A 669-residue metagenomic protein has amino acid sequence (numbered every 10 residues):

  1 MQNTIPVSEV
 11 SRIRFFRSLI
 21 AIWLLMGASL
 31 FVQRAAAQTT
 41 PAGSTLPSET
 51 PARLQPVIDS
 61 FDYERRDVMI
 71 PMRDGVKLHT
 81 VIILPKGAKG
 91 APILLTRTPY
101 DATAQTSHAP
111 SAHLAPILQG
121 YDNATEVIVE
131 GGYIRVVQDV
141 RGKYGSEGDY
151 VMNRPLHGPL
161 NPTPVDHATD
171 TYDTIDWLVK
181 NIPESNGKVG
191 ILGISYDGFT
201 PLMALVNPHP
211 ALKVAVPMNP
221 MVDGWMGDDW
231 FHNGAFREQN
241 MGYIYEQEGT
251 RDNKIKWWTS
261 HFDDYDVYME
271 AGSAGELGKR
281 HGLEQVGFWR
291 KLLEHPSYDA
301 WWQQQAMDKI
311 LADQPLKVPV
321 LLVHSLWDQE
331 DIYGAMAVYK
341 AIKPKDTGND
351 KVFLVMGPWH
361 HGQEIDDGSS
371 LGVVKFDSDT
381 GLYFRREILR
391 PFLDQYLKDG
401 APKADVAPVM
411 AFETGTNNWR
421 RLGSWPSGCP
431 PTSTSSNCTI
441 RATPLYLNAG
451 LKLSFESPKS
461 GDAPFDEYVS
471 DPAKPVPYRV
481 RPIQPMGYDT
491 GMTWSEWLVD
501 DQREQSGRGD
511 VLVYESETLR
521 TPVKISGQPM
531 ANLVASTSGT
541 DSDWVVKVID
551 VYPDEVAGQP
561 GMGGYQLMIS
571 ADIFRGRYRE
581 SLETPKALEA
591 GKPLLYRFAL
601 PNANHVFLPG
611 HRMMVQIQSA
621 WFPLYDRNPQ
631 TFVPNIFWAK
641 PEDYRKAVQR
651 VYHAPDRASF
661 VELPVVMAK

Functional and structural regions predicted by a protein language model:
P41, P51-A52, T259, M269-G272 (+1 more regions): C-terminal, loop-rich substrate-recognition/catalytic regions characterized by aromatic stacking residues
T50-A88, E515-T521, T584, L588: N-terminal cap/lid segment of alpha/beta-hydrolase-fold proteins
K86-N181, D229, I365-F376, S506-R508 (+7 more regions): Cap/lid segment of the alpha/beta-hydrolase catalytic domain
T103, P110-L114, L118-A124, E130 (+4 more regions): Accessory cap/linker subdomain of secreted extracellular hydrolases
G120, Y333-V352: Active-site-adjacent alpha-helix of alpha/beta-hydrolase-fold enzymes
P183-S195: Alpha/beta-hydrolase fold nucleophile elbow
G193-M203: Glycine-rich nucleophile elbow surrounding the catalytic serine of serine-hydrolase chemistry
L322-H324: Short beta-strand/loop motif that positions the catalytic acidic residue of the alpha/beta-hydrolase fold
